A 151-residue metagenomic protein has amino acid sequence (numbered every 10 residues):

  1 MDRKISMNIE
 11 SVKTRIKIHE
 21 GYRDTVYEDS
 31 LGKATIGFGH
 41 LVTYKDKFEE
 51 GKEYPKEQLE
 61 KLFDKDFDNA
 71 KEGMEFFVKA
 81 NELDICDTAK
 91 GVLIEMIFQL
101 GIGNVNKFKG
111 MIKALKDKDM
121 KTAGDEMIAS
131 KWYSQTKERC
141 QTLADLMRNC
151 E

Functional and structural regions predicted by a protein language model:
M1-T25, L31, H40, E49 (+4 more regions): Long, amphipathic alpha-helical surface segments
S30-K33, K90: A structure-centric signal for secondary-structure junctions around beta-strands
K52-G101: Mid-length scaffold segments of soluble, non-membrane domains
